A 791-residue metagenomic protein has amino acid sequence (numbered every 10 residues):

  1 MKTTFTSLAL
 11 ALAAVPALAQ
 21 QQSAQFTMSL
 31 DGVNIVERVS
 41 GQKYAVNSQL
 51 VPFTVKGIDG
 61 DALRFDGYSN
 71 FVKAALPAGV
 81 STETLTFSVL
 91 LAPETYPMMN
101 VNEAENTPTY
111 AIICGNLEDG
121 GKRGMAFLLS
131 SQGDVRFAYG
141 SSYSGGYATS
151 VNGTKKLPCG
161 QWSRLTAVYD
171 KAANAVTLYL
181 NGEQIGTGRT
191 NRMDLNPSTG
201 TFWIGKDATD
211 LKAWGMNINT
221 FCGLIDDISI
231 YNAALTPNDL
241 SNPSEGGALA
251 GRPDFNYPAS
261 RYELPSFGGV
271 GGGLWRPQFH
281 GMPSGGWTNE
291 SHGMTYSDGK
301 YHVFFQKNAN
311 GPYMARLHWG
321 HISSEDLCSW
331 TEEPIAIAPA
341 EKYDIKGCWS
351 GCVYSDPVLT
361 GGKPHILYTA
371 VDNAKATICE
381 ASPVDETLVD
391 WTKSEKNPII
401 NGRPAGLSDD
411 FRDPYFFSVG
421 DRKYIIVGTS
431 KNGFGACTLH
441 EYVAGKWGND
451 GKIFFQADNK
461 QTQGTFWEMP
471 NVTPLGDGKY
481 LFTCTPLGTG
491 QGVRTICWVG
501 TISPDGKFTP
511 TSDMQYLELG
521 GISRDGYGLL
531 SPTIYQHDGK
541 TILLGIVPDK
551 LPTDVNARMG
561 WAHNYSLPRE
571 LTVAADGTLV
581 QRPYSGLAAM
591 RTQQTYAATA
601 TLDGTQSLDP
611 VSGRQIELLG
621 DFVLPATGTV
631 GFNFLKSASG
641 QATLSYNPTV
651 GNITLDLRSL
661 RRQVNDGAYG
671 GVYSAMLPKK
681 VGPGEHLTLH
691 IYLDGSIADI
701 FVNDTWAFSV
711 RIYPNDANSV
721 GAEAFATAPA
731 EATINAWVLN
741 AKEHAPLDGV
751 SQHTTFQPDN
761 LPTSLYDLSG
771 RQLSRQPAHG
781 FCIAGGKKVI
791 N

Functional and structural regions predicted by a protein language model:
K2-L8, Q20-Y68, G186, N238-E263: Extracytoplasmic low-complexity segments
Q21-Q25, S29-S40, Y44, D59 (+5 more regions): Extracellular glycan-recognition modules
Q25-N34, T86-T95, Y179, G215-G246 (+2 more regions): Extracellular, beta-strand-rich glycan-interacting domains
G57, G188-L224, V710-I734: Flexible glycan-contacting loops in extracellular carbohydrate-active proteins
A92-T109, L602-R662: Secretory/extracellular carbohydrate-interaction modules and structurally similar beta-sandwich "look-alikes"
F137-R164, R661-T688: Short, aromatic/His-centered strand-loop micro-motif at the edge of beta-sheets
Q161-T177, E685-A698: Localized edge beta-strand/strand-to-loop motifs within extracellular or lumenal beta-rich domains
D239, E245-D413, F417-T462, P474-D525 (+3 more regions): Beta-rich carbohydrate-recognition and catalytic domains
